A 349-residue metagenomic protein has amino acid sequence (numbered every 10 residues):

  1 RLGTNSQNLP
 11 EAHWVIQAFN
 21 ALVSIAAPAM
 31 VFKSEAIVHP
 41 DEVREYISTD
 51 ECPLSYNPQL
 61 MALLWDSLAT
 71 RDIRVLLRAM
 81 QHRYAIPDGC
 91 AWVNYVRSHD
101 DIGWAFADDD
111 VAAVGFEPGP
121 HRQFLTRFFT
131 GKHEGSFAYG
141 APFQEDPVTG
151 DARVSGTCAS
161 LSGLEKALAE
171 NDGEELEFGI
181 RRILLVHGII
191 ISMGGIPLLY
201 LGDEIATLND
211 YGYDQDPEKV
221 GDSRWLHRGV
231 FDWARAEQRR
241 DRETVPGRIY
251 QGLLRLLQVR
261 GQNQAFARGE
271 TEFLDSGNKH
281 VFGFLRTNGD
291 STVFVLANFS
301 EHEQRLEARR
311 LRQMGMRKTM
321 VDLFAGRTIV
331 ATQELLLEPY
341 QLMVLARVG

Functional and structural regions predicted by a protein language model:
R1-G349: Active-site and adjacent substrate-binding regions of carbohydrate-active enzymes
